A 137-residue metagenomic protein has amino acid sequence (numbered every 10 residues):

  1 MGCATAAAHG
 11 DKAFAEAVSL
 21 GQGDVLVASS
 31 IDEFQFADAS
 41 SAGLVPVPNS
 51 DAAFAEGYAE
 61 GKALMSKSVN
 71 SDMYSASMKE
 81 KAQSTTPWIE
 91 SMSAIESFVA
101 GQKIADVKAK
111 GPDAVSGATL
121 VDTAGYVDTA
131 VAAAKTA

Functional and structural regions predicted by a protein language model:
M1, T5-A137: Active-site- and interface-proximal helix/loop "cap" or "latch" segments in soluble metabolic and energy-transducing
